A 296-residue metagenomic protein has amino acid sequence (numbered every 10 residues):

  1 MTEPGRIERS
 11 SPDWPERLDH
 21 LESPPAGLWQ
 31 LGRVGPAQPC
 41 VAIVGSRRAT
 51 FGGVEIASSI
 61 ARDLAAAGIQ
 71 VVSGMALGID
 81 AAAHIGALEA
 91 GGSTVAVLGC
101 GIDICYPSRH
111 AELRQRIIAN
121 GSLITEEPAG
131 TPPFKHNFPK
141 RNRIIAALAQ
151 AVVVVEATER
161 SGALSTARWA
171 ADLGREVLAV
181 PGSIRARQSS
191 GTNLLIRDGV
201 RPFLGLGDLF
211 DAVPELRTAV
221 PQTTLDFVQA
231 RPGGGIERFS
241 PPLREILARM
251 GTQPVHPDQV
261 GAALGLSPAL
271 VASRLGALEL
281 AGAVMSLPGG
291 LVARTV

Functional and structural regions predicted by a protein language model:
M1-V296: Glycine-biased, small-residue-rich flexible motifs in mid-sequence functional cores and linkers
